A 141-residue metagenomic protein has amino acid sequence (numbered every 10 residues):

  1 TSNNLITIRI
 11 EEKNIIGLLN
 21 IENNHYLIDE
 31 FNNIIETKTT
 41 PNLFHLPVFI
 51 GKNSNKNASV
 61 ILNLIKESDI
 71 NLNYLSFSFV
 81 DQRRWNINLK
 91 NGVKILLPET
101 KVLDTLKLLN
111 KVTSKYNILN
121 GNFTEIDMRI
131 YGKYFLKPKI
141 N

Functional and structural regions predicted by a protein language model:
T1-N141: Charged, solvent-exposed interaction patches on well-folded alpha/beta domains that mediate macromolecular contacts
